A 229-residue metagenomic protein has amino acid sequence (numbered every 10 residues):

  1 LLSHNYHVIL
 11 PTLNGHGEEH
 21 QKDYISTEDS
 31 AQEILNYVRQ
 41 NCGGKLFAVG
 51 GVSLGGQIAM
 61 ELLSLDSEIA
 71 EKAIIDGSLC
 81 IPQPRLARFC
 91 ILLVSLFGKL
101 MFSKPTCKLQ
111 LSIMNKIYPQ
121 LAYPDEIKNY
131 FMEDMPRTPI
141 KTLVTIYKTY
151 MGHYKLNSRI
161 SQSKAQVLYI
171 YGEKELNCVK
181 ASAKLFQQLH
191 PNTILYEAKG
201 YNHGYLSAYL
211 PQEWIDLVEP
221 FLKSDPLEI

Functional and structural regions predicted by a protein language model:
L1-I9: Short amphipathic alpha-helix adjacent to the substrate-entry channel of hydrolases
I9-G50: Active-site loop/oxyanion-hole signature of alpha/beta-hydrolase fold enzymes
G51-G55, A59: Gly/Ala-rich beta-loop-alpha elbow adjacent to hydrolase catalytic centers
S64, A70-M101: Flexible "cap/lid" loop of the alpha/beta hydrolase fold
P84-L86, K104-R159: Conserved alpha/beta-hydrolase catalytic His-Asp/Glu region
S163, Y169-Y171: Short beta-strand/loop motif that positions the catalytic acidic residue of the alpha/beta-hydrolase fold
L176-S182: Conserved alpha/beta-hydrolase "acid-adjacent" motif
Y201-Q212: Catalytic histidine-centered segment of alpha/beta-hydrolase-like enzymes
